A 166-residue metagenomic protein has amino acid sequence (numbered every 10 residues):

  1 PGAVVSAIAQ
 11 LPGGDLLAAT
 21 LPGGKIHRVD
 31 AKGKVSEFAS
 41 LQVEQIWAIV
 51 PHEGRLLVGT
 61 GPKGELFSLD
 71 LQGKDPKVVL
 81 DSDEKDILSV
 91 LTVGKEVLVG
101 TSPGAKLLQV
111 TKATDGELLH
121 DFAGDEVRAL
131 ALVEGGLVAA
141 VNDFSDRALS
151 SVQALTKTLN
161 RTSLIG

Functional and structural regions predicted by a protein language model:
P1, F38-Q42, V79-D83, H120-A123: Surface loop/turn motifs at the tips and blade-to-blade linkers of beta-strand repeat domains
S6-A7, W47-A48, L88-S89, R128-A129: Conserved beta-strand position repeated once per blade in WD40 beta-propeller domains
Q10-G13, P51-G54, T92-K95, L132-G135: Residue-level detector of Asp-centered blade-edge/turn motifs that repeat once per structural unit in beta-propeller
D15-A18, R55-V58, E96-V99, G136-A140: Conserved beta-propeller blade signature
P22, P62, P103, D143-F144: Residue-level signature of beta-propeller blades and closely related beta-rich strand-turn architectures in secreted
G24-H27, E65-F67, K106-L108: A short loop-to-beta-strand structural motif that recurs across blades of beta-propeller domains
V29-K34, L69-K74, V110-D115: Short loop/turn segments that connect beta-strands within beta-propeller blades
N142-G166: Short, conserved, GDST-rich strand-edge loop motifs in beta-rich repeat architectures
